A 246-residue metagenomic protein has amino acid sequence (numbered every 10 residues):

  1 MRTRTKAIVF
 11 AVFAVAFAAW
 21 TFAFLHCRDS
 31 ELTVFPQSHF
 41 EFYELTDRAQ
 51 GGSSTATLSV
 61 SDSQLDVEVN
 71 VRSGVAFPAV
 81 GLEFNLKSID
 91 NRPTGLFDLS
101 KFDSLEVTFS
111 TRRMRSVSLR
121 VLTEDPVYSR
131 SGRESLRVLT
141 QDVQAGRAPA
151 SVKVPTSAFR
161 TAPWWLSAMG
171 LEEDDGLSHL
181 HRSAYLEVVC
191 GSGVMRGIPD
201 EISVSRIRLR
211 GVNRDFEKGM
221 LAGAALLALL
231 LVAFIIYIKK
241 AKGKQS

Functional and structural regions predicted by a protein language model:
M1-S246: Beta-rich carbohydrate-recognition modules and glycan-binding surfaces
